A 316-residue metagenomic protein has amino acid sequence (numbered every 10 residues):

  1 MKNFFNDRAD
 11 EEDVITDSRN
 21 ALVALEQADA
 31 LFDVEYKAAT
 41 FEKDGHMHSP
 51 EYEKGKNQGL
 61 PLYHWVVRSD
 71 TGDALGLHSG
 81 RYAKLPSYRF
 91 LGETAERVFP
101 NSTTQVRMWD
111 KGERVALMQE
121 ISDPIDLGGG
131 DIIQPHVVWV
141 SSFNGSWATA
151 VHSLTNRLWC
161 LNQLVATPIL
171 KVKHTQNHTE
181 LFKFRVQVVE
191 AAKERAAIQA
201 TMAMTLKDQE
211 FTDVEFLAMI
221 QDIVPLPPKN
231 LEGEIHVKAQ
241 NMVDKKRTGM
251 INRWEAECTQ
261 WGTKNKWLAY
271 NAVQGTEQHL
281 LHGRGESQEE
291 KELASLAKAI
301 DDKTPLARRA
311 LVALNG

Functional and structural regions predicted by a protein language model:
M1-D110: N-terminal low-complexity, intrinsically disordered segments
M1-H46, P50, D123-G316: Intrinsically disordered, low-complexity regions enriched in serine/threonine
V66, L117-Q119, W139: Generic structural hydrophobic/aromatic packing signal, biased to beta-strands
T104-I125: Beta-rich nucleic-acid/ligand-interaction surfaces
